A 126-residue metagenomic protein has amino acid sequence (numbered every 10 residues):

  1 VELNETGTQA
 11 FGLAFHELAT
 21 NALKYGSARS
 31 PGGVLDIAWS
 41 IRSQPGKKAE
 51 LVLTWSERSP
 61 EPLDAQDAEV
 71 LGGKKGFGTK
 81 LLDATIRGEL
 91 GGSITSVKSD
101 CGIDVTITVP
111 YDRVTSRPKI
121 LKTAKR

Functional and structural regions predicted by a protein language model:
V1-A19, L23-V34: Conserved short strand/loop->alpha-helix "switch" segment adjacent to the catalytic nucleotide/phosphoryl-transfer site
R29, I41-S43, K98-G102, Y111 (+1 more regions): A short coil/beta-turn micro-motif at the C-terminal edge of the histidine kinase catalytic ATP-binding domain
D36-A38, T95-V97, T106: Short beta-strand patches within cytosolic ATPase/nucleotide-binding catalytic cores
W39-K80: Glycine-rich/acidic phosphate-handling loop/turn and adjacent ATP-lid/helix of nucleotide-binding kinase/ATPase domains
E50, E61, S99-T106: Glycine-rich nucleotide-binding loop
T79-G88: A short, conserved alpha-helix near the extreme C-terminus of the histidine kinase catalytic
E89-S99: Glycine-rich ATP-binding loops of the HATPase_c
T108-R126: C-terminal end segment of the histidine kinase catalytic
